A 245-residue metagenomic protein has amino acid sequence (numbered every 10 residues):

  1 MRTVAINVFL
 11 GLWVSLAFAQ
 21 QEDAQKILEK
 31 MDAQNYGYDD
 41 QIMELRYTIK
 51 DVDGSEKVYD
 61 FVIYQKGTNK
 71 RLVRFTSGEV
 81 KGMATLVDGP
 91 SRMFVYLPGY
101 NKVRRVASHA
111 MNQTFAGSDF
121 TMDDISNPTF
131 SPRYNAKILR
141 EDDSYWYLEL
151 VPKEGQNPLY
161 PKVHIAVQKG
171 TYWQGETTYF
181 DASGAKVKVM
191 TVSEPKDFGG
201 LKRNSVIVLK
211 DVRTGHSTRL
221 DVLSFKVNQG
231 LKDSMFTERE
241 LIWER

Functional and structural regions predicted by a protein language model:
M1-A5: Positively charged n-region of N-terminal signal peptides that target proteins for export
N7-S15: Bacterial N-terminal signal peptides
Q20-D40, R46-Y47, S55-K57, G89-P161 (+3 more regions): Flexible, processing/modification-adjacent segments and terminal tails in exported/periplasmic/extracellular proteins
M31, F61-Q65, V192-D197: Extended lipid/amphipathic-ligand handling interfaces
I42-L72, T76-V80: N-terminal, post-signal-peptide region of Sec/Tat-exported proteins
Q65-G67, I138-Y145, F198-G199: Short, ordered beta-strand-loop transition motifs
R104, S144-E238: Gly/Pro-enriched, hydrophobic low-complexity segments that function as extracytoplasmic propeptides/linkers
